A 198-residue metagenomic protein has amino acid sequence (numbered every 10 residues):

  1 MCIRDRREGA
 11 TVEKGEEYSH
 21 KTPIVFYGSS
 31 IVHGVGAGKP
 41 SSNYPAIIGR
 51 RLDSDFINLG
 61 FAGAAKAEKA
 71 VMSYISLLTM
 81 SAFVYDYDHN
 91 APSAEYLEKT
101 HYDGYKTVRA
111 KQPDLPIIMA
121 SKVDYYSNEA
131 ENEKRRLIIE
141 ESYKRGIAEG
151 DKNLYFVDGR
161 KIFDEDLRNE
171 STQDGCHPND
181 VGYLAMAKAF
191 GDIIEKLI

Functional and structural regions predicted by a protein language model:
M1-I3: Short, small-residue-biased leader/transition segments that mark boundaries at the very start of proteins
K21-S42: Catalytic nucleophile-elbow at a beta strand-turn-alpha helix junction centered on a G-D-S/GDSL motif, marking
G36, P40, I48, A65-K111 (+1 more regions): Oxyanion-hole/transition-state-stabilizing segment in secreted/luminal serine hydrolases and related acyltransferases
Y44, T100-G104, R135-S142: A general structural detector for well-ordered alpha-helical segments in enzyme core domains, enriched
P45-I57, K144: Short helix-loop-beta junction
S76, Y126-I198: Catalytic His-Asp segment of secreted/periplasmic serine-dependent ester chemistry enzymes
Q112-I117: A short helix->loop->beta-strand "cap" motif at the edges of active sites that frequently abuts
